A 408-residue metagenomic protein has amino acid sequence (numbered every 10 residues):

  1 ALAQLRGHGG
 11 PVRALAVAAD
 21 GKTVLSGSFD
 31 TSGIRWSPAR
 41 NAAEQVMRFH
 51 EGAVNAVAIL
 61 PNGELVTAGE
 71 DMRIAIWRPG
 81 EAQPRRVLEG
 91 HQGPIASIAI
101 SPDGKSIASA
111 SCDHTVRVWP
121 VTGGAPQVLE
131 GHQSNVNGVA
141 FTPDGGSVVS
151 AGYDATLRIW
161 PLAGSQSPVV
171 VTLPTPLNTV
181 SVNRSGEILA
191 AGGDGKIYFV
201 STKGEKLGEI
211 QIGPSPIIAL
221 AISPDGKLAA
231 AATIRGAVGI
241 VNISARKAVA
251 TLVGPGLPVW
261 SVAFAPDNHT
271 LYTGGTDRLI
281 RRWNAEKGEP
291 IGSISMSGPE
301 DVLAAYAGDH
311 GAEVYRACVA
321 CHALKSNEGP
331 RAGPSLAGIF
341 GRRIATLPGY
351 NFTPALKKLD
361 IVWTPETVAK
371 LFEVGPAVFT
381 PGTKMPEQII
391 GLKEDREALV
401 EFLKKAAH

Functional and structural regions predicted by a protein language model:
L5-V12, M47-V54, E89-I95, L129-V136 (+4 more regions): WD40/WD-repeat beta-propeller blade N-cap
G10-R13, D30-I34, G52-N55, D71-A75 (+10 more regions): Short coil/turn segments within WD40 beta-propeller repeats
A19-D20, I59-N62, P102-D103, P143-D144 (+3 more regions): Residue-level detector of Asp-centered blade-edge/turn motifs that repeat once per structural unit in beta-propeller
V24, L65-V66, I107, V148 (+3 more regions): Hydrophobic beta-strand positions that form the internal "hydrophobic ladder" of WD40/Gbeta-like beta-propeller blades
G288-V314: Electrostatic cytochrome c docking/interface patches
A304-A305, P330, P334-P386, L399 (+1 more regions): Extracytoplasmic electron-transfer domains, predominantly the class I c-type cytochrome c fold
A305-N327, L336: Sequence/structural segment immediately N-terminal to covalent heme-attachment motifs in c-type and related
